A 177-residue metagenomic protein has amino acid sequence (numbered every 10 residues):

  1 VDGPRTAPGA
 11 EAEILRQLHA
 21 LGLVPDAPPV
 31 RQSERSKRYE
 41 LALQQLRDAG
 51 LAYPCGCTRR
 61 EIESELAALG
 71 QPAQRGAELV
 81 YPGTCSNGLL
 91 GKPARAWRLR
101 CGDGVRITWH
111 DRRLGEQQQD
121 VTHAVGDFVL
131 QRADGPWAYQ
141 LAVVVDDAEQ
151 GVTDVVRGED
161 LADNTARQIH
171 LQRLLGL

Functional and structural regions predicted by a protein language model:
V1-Q71, E159-L177: N-terminal Rossmann-like or analogous alpha/beta NTP/dinucleotide-binding catalytic cores that position adenine
R60-L177: Active-site cores that bind ATP or allylic diphosphates and position pyrophosphate for catalysis
